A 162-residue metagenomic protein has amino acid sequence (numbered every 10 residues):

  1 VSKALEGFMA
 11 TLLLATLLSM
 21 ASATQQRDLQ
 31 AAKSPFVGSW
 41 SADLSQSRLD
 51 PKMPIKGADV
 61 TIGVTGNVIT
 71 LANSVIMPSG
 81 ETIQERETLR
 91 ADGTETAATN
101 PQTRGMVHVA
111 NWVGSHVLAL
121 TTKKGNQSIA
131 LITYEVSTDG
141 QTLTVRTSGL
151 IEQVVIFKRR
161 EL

Functional and structural regions predicted by a protein language model:
V1-L5: N-terminal secretory signal peptides that target proteins for export/translocation
M9-S19: Bacterial N-terminal signal peptides
Q26-L162: Hydrophobic small-molecule pocket/channel-lining residues, especially in calycin-type beta-barrels
